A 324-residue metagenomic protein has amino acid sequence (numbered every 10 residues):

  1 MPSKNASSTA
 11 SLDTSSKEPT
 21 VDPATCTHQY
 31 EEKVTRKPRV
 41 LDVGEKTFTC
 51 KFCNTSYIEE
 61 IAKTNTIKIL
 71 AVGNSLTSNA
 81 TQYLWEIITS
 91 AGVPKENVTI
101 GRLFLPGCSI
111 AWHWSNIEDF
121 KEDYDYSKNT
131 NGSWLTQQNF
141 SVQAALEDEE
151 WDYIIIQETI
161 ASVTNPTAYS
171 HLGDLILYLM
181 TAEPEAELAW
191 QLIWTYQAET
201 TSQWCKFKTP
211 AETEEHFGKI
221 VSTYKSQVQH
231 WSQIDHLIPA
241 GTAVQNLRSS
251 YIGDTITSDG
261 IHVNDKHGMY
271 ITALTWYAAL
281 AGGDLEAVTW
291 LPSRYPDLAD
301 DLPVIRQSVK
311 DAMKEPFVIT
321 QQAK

Functional and structural regions predicted by a protein language model:
P2-V21, K324: Viral virion structural and adsorption modules
D13, K17-K63: Extracellular modular ligand-binding repeats in secreted and cell-surface proteins
R39, G107-A111, A243-R248: A short acidic, often aromatic-flanked loop/helix-cap motif at beta-alpha or helix-coil junctions that lines enzyme
A62-G92, L291, K314-A323: N-terminal module-boundary/linker segments of secreted carbohydrate-active enzymes
N65, I256, G260-V263, H267-K324: Conserved catalytic region of serine esterases and O-acyltransferases that act on ester linkages in lipids
L70-V72, L103, Q191: Short hydrophobic segments within beta-strands
S78-H171: Conserved SGNH/GDSL esterase-like catalytic core that processes O-acyl groups on lipids and polysaccharides
Q138-K266, A278, A287: Alpha-helical cap/lid subdomain in secreted, periplasmic, or secretory-pathway luminal O-acyl-processing enzymes
